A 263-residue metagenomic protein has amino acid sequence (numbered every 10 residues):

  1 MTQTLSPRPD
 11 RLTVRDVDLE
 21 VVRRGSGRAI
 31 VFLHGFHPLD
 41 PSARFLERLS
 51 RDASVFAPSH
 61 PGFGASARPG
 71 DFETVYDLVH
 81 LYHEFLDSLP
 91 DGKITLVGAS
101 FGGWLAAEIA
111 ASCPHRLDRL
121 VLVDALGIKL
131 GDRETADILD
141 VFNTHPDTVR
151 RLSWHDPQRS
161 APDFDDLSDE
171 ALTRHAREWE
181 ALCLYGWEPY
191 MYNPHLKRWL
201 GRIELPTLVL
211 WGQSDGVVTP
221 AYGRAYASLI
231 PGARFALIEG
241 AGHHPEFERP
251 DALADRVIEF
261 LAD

Functional and structural regions predicted by a protein language model:
R15-A67: Conserved HGGG/HGGXW glycine-rich cap/lid loop of the alpha/beta-hydrolase fold
F56-V97, F247, D255: Active-site loop/oxyanion-hole signature of alpha/beta-hydrolase fold enzymes
G98, G102, A106: Gly/Ala-rich beta-loop-alpha elbow adjacent to hydrolase catalytic centers
A107-A111, D118-R150: Flexible "cap/lid" loop of the alpha/beta hydrolase fold
D169-R198, R202: Hydrophobic, aromatic-rich cap/lid helix
I203, V209-W211: Short beta-strand/loop motif that positions the catalytic acidic residue of the alpha/beta-hydrolase fold
S214-V218: Acidic catalytic loop of the alpha/beta-hydrolase fold
A233-D263: Catalytic active-site module of serine/aspartate enzymes centered on a nucleophile-bearing elbow/loop
